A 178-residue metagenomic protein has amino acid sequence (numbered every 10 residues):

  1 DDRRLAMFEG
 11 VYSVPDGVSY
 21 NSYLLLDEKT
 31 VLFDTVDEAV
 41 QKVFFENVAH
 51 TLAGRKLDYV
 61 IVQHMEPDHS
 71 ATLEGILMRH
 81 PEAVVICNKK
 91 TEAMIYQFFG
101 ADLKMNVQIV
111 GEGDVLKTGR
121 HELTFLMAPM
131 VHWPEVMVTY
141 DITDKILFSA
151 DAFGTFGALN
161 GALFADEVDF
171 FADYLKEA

Functional and structural regions predicted by a protein language model:
D1-K29: Zn-dependent metallo-beta-lactamase
R3-R4, M65-S70, A93-M94, H132-W133 (+1 more regions): Active-site environment of divalent metal-dependent phosphoester hydrolases
L25, D34, H64-E66, T139 (+1 more regions): Divalent metal-coordination and catalytic microenvironments
L25-E28, T118-G119, D141-T143: Active-site beta-strand termini and strand-to-loop segments that position acidic
E28, A39-I86: Active-site metal-binding motif and surrounding structural segment of the metallo-beta-lactamase
V31, I61, I146-S149: Residue-level marker for buried hydrophobic side chains located in beta-strands that build the well-ordered beta-sheet
C87-V136: Metallo-beta-lactamase
E122-A178: Metallo-beta-lactamase
